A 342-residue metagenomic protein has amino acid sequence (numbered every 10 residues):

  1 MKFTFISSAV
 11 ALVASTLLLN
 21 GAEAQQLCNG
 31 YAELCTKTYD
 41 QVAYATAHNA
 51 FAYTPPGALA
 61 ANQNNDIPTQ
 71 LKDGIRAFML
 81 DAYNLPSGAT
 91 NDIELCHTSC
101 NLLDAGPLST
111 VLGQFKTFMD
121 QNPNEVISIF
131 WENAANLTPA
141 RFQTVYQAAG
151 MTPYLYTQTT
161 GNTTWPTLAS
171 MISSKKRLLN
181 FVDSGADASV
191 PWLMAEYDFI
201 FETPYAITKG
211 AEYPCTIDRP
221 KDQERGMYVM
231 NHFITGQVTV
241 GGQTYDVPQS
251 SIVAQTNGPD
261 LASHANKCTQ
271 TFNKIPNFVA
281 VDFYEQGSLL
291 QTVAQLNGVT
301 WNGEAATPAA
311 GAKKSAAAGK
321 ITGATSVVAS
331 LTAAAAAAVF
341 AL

Functional and structural regions predicted by a protein language model:
M1-Q25, G319-L342: Fungal secretory targeting signals
A24-S315, S326-A338: Catalytic cores of phosphodiester-bond hydrolases, prominently lipid phosphodiesterases
